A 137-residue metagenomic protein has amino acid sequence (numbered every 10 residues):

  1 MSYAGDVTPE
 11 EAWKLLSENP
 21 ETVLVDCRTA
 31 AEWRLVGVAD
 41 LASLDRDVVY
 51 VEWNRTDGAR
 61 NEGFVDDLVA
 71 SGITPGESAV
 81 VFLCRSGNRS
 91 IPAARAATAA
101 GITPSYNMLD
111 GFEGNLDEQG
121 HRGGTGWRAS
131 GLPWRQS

Functional and structural regions predicted by a protein language model:
M1-V23, A30-A79, S90-S137: Rhodanese-like catalytic fold shared by cysteine-dependent sulfurtransferases and DSP/PTP-type phosphatases
L83: Short, surface-exposed ligand- or partner-binding patches at beta-edge/loop junctions that are enriched in aromatics
